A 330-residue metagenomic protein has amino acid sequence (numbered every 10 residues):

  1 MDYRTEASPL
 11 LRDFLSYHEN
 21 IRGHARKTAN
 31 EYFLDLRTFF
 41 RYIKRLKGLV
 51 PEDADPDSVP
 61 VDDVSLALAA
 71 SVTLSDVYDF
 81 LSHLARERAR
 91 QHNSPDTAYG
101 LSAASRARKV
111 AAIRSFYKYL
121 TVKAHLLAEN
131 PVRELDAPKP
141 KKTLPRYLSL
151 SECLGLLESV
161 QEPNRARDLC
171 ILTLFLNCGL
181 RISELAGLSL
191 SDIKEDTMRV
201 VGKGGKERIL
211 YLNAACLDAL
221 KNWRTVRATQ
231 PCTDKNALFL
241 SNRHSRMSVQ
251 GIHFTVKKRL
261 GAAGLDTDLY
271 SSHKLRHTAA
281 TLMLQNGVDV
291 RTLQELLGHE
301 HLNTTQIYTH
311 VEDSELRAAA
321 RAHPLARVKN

Functional and structural regions predicted by a protein language model:
M1-N330: Conserved catalytic core of the tyrosine transesterase superfamily
